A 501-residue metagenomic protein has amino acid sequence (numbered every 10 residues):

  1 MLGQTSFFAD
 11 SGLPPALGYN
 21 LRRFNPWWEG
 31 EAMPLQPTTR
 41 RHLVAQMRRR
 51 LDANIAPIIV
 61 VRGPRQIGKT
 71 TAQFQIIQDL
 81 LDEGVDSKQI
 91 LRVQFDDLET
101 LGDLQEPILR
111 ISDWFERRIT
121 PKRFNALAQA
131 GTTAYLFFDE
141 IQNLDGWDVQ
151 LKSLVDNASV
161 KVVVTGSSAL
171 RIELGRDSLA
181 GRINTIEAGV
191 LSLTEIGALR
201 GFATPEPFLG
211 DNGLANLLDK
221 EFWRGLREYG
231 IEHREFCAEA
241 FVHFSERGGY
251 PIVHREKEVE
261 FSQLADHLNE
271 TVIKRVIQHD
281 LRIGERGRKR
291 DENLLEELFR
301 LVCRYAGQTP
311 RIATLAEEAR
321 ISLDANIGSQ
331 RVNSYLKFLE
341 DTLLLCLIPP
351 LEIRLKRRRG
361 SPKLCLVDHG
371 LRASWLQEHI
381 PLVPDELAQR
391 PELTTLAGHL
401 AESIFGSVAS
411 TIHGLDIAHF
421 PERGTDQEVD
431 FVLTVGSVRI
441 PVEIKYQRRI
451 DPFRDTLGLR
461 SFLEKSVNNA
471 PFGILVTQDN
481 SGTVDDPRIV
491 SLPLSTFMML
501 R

Functional and structural regions predicted by a protein language model:
M1-I55: A short, basic N-terminal segment
G3-L13, H254-V438: Accessory nucleic acid-recognition modules appended to NTPase machines
V61: Hydrophobic anchor at the beta1->P-loop junction of P-loop NTPases
K69: Conserved lysine of the Walker
A72, I76: Hydrophobic positions on the alpha1 helix immediately C-terminal to the Walker A/P-loop
V93-G131: Short glycine-rich substrate-engagement loop in P-loop NTPases that contacts/grips substrate
G175-R304: Interdomain motor-coupling "hinge/lid" segment immediately C-terminal to the ATP-binding subdomain of NTP-driven enzymes
Q478-R501: Domain-level recognition of nuclease-like catalytic cores that cleave nucleotide substrates
